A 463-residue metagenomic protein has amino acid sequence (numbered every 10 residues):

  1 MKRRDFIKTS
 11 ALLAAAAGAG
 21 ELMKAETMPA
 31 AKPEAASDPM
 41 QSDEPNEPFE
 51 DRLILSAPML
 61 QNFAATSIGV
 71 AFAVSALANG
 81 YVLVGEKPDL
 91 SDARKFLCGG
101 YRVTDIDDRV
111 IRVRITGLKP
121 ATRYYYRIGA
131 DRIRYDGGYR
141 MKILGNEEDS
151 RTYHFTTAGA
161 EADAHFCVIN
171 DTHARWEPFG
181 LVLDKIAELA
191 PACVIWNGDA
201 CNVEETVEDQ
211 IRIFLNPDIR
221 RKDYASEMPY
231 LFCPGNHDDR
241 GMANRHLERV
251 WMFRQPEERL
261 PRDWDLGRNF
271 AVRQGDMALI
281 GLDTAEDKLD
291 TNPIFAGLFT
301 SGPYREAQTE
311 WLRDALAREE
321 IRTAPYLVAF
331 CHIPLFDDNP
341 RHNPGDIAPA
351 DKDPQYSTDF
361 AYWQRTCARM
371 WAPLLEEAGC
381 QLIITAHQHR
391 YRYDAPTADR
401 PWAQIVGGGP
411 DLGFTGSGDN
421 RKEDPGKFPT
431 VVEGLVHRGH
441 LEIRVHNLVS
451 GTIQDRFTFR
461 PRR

Functional and structural regions predicted by a protein language model:
K2-V168, A187-L189, L327, E433-R463: Acidic, histidine-bearing metal-coordination/catalytic regions of metal-dependent phosphoesterases
S10, G159, N170, P234 (+3 more regions): Residues at the C-termini of beta-strands that transition into short coil/loop
F72, Y124, D171, V194 (+6 more regions): Divalent metal-coordination and catalytic microenvironments
Y125-H154, E208-R322, A348-Y362, M370-E376 (+3 more regions): Extended active-site neighborhood of metal-dependent phosphoesterases/phosphodiesterases
D163-C233, D238-D239: Conserved, compact domain cores that house catalytic/ligand-binding motifs in diverse enzymes and effector modules
I169-H173, G198-A200, N236-H237, T284-A285 (+3 more regions): Active-site metal-binding loops of divalent metal-dependent hydrolases
A192, P325-L327, Q381: Conserved acidic residues
E319-P340: Short acidic, glycine-rich surface-loop motifs adjacent to enzyme active sites
